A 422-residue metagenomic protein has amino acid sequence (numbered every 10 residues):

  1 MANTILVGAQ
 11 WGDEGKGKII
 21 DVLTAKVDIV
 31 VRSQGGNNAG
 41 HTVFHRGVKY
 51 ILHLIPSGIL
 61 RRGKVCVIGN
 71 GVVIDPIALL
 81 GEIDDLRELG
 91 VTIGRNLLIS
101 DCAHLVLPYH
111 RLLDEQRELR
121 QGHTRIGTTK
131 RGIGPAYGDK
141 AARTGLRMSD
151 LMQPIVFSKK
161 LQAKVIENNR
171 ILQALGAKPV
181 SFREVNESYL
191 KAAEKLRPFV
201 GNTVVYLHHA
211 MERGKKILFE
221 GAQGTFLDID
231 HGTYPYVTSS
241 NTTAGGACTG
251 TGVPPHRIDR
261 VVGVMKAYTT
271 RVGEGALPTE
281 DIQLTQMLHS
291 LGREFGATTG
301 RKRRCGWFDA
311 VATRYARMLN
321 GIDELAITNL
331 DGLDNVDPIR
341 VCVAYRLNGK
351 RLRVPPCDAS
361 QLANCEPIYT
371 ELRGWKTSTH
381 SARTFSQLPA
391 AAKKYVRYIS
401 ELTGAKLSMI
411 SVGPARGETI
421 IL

Functional and structural regions predicted by a protein language model:
M1-L422: Non-transmembrane, aqueous-exposed alpha-helical and coiled segments at domain scale
